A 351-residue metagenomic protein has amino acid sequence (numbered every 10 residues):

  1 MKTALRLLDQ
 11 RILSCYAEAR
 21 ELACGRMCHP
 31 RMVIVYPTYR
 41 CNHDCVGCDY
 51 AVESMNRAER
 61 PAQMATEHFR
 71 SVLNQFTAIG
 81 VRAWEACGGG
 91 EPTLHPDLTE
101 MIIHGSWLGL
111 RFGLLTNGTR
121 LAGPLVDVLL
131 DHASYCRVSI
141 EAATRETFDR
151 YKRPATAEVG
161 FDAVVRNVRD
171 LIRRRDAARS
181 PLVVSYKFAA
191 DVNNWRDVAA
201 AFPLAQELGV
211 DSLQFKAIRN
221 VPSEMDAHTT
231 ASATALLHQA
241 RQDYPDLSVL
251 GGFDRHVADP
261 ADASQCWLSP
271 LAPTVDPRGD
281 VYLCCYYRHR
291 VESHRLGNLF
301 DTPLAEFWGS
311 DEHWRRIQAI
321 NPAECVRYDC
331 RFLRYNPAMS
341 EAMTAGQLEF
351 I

Functional and structural regions predicted by a protein language model:
M1-K2, Y36, N56-E59, M64 (+6 more regions): Radical SAM enzyme [4Fe-4S]-AdoMet core and its adjacent flexible, acidic and glycine-rich loops/tails across
K2-Y135, D162, R166, E224 (+4 more regions): Conserved alpha-helical substructure of the radical SAM core
T3-R31, A51, D280-I351: Flexible mid-to-C-terminal extensions adjoining Fe-S/redox cofactors in radical SAM and related proteins
I34, T38-C41, D259, P277 (+2 more regions): Residue-level signal for mature regions of secreted extracellular proteins and peptides
R40, D44, Q265, E324 (+1 more regions): The −1 position to Zn-ligating cysteines in a subset of zinc-ribbon hairpins
C45, N56, R82, M101 (+4 more regions): A generic structural signal for solvent-exposed, polar alpha-helical segments
D49, L73, L125, Y151-K152 (+2 more regions): Short, flexible helix/strand-to-coil boundary loops that buttress conserved ligand/catalytic motifs in alpha/beta
